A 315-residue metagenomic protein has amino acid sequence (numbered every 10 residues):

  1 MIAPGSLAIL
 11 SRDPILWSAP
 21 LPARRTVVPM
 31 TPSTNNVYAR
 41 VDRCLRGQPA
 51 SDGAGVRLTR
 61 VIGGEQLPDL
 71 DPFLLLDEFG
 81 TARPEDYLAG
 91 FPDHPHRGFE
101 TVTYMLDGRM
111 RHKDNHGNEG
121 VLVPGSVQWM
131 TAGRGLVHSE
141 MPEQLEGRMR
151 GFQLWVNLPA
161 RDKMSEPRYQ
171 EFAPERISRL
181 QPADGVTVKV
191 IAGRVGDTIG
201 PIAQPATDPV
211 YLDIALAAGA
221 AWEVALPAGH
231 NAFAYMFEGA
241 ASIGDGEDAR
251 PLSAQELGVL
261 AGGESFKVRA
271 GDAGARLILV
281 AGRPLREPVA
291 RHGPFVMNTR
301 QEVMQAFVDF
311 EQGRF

Functional and structural regions predicted by a protein language model:
S6-F315: Jelly-roll (double-stranded beta-helix
